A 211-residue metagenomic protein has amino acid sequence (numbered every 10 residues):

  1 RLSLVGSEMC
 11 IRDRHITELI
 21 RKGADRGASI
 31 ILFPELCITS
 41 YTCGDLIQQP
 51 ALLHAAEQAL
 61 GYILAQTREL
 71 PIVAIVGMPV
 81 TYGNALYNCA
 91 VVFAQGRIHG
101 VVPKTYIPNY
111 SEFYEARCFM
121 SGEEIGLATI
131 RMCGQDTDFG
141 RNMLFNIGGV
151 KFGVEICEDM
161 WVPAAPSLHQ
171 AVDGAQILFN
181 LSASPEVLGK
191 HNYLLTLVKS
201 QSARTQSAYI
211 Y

Functional and structural regions predicted by a protein language model:
R1-G6, I11: Single conserved hydrophobic/aromatic residue that forms the stacking wall/gate of nucleotide- or nucleobase-binding
R14-A28, S167-L168: Short amphipathic alpha-helices and their capping/turn segments at secondary-structure boundaries
G23-L46, I75, G96, D159 (+2 more regions): Active-site beta-strand/loop signature of hydrolases that rely on acidic residues for catalysis
R26, L70-A74, N84-L86, D138-F139 (+1 more regions): Short, basic and Ser/Thr-rich N-terminal targeting/leader segments
D45-L53: Short glycine-enriched, charge-decorated loop/helix-capping segments at active-site entrances that position
H54-I75, E155-Y211: CN hydrolase (nitrilase-like) catalytic-core segments centered on the catalytic cysteine and neighboring Lys/Glu
Q58, A85-D173, G189-L197: Active-site catalytic loop in hydrolytic enzyme cores
G77-V80: Short beta-strand-to-loop element that shapes/binds the nucleotide-sugar donor at the catalytic cleft/hinge
